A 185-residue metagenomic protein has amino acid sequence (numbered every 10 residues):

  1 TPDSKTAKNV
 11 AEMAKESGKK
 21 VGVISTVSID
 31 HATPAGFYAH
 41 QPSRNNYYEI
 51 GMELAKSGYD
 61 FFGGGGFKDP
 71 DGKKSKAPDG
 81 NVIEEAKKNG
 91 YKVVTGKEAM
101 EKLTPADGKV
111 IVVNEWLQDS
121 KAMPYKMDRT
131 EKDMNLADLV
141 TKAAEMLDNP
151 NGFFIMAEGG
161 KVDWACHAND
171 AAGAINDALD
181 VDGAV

Functional and structural regions predicted by a protein language model:
T1-D3, A7, A11-N135, A144: Surface-exposed loop and adjacent secondary-structure segments within mature catalytic domains
K8-M13, T141-L147, F153, C166-A168: Short secondary-structure boundary segments
G18, N149-P150: Glycine-rich phosphate-binding loop signature in dinucleotide/nucleotide-binding domains
A32-F37, L117-T130, N151-G152, M156-A184: Active-site His/acidic residue clusters
K132, L136-V140, L147, V162-W164: Beta-propeller domains
L139-A143, V181-V185: Short, well-ordered amphipathic alpha-helical segments that serve as non-catalytic structural scaffolds within diverse
